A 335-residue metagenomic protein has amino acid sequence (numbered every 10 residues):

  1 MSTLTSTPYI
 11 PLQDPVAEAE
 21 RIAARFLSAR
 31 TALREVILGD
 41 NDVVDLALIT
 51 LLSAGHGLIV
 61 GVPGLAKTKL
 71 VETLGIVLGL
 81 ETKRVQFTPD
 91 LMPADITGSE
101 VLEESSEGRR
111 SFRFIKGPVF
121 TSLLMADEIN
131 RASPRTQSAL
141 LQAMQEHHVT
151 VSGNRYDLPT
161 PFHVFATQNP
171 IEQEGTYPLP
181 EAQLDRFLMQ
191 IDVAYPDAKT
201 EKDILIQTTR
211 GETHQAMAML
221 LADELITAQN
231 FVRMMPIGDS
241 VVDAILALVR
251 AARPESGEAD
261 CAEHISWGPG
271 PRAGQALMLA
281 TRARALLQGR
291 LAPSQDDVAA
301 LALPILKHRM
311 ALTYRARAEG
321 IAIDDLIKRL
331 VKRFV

Functional and structural regions predicted by a protein language model:
S2-V16, E20, E255-V335: C-terminal engagement/docking regions of AAA+ P-loop ATPases
P15-A23, V36, T176, Q190-C261 (+4 more regions): Conserved C-terminal "switch" segment of AAA+ ATPases
E18-V62: Pre-Walker A (pre-P-loop) alpha-helix and adjacent loop at the N terminus of AAA/AAA+ ATPase modules, a conserved
L46-I49, E103-M125: Conserved alpha-helical scaffold flanking the Walker A/P-loop in AAA+ ATPase domains
L48-P89: Walker A/P-loop
I59, M125-A126: Hydrophobic anchor at the beta1->P-loop junction of P-loop NTPases
V62, I96, T167: P-loop (Walker A) phosphate-binding loop of NTP-binding proteins
E103-G108, E128, A132-T136, M144-M234 (+1 more regions): Canonical AAA+ ATPase core
